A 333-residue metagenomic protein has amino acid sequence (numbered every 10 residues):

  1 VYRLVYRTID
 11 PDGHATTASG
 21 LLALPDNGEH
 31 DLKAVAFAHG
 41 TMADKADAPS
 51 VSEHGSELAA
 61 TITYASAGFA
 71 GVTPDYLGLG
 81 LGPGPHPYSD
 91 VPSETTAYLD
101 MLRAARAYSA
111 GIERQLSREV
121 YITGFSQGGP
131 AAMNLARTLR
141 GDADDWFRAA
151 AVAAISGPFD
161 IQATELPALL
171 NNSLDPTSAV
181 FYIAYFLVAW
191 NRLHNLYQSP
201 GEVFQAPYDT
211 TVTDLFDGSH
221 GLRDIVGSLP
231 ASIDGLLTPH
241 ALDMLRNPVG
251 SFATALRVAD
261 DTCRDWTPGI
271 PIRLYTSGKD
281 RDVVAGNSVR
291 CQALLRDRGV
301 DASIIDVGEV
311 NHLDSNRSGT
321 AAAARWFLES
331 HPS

Functional and structural regions predicted by a protein language model:
V1-K33: N-terminal cap/lid segment of alpha/beta-hydrolase-fold proteins
G13, G28-L32, F37-T73, L77-P83 (+1 more regions): Short substrate-entry loop that stabilizes the transition state in hydrolases
Y88-G111: Alpha/beta-hydrolase active-site loop
A104-T177: Primarily recognizes the serine-hydrolase "nucleophile elbow" in alpha/beta-hydrolase and SGNH/GDSL folds
I122, P268, R273-D280: Short beta-strand/loop motif that positions the catalytic acidic residue of the alpha/beta-hydrolase fold
I155-D265: Accessory cap/linker subdomain of secreted extracellular hydrolases
I161, G278-V284, L313: Acidic catalytic loop of the alpha/beta-hydrolase fold
R246-T254, D282, V289-S333: C-terminal catalytic histidine-bearing segment of alpha/beta-hydrolase fold enzymes
